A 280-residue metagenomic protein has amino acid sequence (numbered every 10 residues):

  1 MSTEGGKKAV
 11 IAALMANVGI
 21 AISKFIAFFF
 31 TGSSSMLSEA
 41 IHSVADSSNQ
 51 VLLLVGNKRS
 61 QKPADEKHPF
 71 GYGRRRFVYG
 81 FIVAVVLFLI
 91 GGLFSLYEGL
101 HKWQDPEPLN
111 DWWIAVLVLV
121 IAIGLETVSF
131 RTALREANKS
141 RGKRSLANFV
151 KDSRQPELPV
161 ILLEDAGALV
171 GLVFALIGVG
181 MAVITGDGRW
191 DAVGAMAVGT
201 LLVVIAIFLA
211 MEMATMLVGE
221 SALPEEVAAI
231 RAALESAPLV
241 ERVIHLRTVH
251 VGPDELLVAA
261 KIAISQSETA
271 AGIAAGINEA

Functional and structural regions predicted by a protein language model:
M1-S23: Topogenic membrane-insertion module of multi-pass membrane proteins
G6, R75-A280: Alpha-helical transmembrane segments and adjacent TM-loop junctions that form the membrane-embedded core of multi-pass
V18-F25, T31, S43, S47-L53 (+1 more regions): Hydrophobic alpha-helical membrane-embedded segments
F30-S35, T185-R189: Transmembrane helix interruption/hinge and helix-loop junction motifs
T31-K62, L96, L100, P159-V173: Acidic (Asp/Glu-rich) catalytic motifs at the cytosolic membrane interface
G56-R75, D105: Aspartate-rich (DDxxD/NDxxD/DxxxD) Mg2+/diphosphate-binding motifs and their adjoining helix-loop segments
